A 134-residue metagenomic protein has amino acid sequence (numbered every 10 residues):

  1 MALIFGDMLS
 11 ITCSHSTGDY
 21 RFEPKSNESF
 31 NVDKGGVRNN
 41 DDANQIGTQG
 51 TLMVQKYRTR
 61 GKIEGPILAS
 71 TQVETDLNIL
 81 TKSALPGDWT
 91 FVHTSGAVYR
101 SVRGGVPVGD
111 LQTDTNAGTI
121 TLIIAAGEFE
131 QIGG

Functional and structural regions predicted by a protein language model:
M1-P66, A97-N116: Solvent-exposed edge beta-strands and adjacent loop segments that serve as assembly or binding interfaces
K25, A69, K82: Extended interaction regions within the primary functional domain
K62-P66, D88-T90, T121-A125: Beta-strand secondary-structure signal
P66-Q72: A structural micro-motif recognizing beta-strand termini and the immediately following turn/loop segments
Q72-T75, Q131: Short beta-strands and strand-coil junctions in structured, solvent-facing domains, enriched
T75-S101: Short, acidic/charged, Gly/Pro-enriched secondary-structure junctions
G109-G134: Short, charged interaction patches at domain edges and termini
